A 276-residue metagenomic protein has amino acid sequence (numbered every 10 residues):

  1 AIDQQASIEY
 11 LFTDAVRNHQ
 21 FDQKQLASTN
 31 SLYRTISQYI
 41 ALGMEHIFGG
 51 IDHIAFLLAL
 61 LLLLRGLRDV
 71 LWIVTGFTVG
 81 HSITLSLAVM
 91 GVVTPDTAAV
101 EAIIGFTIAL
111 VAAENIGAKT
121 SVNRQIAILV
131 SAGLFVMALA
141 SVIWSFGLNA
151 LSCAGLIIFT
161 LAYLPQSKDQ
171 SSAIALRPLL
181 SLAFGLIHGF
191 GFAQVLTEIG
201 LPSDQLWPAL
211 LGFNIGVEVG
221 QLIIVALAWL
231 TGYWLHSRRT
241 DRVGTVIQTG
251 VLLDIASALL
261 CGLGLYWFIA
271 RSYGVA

Functional and structural regions predicted by a protein language model:
A1-F48: N-terminal soluble domains immediately following signal/targeting peptides that reside in extracytoplasmic
E45-L201, Q205-A209, F213, V217-G274: Hydrophobic alpha-helical transmembrane segments in multi-pass membrane proteins
